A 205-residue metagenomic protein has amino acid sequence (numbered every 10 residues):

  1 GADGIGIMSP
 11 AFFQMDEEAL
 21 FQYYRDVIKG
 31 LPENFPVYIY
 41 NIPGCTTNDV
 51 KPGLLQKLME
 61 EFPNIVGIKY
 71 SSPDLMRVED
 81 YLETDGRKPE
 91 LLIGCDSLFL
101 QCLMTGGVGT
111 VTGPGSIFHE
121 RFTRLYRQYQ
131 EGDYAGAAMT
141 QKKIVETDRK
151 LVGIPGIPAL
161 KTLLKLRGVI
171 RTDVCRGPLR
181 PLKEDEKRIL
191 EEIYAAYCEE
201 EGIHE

Functional and structural regions predicted by a protein language model:
G1-T47, K57: Active-site beta->alpha loop and helix N-cap motifs at the rims of alpha/beta catalytic domains
S9, F35, I42, F62 (+2 more regions): Hydrophobic alpha-helix-in-membranes signature
A11-F12, L98, S116, P178: Conserved beta-strand edge residues that scaffold enzyme active sites
Y23, L54, R77, K165-G168: Residue-level detector of functional hotspots within protein domains
G30-E33, I42-V152: Catalytic alpha/beta core domains of metabolic enzymes, predominantly
V111-P114, F118-E205: C-terminal alpha-helical cap/extension of soluble enzyme domains
